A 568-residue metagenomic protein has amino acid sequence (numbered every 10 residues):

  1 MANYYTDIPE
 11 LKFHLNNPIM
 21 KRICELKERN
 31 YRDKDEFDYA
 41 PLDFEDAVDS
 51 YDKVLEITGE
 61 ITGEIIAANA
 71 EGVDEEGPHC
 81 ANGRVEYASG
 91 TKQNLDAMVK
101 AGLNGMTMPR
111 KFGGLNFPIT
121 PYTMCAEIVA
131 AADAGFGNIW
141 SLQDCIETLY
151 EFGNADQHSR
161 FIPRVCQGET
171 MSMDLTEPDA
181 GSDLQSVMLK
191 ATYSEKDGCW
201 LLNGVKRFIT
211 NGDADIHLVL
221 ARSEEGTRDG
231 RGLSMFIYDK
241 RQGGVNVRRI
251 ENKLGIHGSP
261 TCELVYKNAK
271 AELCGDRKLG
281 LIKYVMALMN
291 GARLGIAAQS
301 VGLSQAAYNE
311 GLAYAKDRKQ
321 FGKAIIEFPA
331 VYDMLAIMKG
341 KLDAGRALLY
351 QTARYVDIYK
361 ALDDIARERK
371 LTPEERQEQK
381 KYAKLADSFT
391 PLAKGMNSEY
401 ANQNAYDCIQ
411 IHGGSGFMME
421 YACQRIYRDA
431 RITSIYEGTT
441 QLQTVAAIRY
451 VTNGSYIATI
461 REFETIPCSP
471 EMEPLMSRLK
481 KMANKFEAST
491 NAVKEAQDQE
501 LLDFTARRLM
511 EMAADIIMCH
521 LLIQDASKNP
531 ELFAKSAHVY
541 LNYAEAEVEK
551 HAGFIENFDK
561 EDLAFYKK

Functional and structural regions predicted by a protein language model:
M1-A81, V85: Extended, charge-enriched "interface" segments that sit outside catalytic cores
A2-Y5, P9-E10, N17-I19, I256 (+3 more regions): Alpha-helix capping/hinge segments and adjacent helical runs
G59-E60, G90-P163, Q167, T210-G212 (+2 more regions): Internal helix-loop-helix
N154-R160, T439, V445-E487: A structural-propensity feature for long, helix-poor, extended segments
C199, N203-V245: A short core secondary-structure module
R241-G244, R248, P260-A292, N309-I326 (+2 more regions): A glycine-rich, basic-preceded beta-loop-alpha segment at the flavin cofactor/substrate interface of flavin-utilizing
D343-K394, T490-F504, I523-E531: C-terminal helix-coil-helix/basic helical segment that borders enzyme active sites and/or dimer interfaces and provides
G454, I466-K568: C-terminal amphipathic alpha-helical interaction region
